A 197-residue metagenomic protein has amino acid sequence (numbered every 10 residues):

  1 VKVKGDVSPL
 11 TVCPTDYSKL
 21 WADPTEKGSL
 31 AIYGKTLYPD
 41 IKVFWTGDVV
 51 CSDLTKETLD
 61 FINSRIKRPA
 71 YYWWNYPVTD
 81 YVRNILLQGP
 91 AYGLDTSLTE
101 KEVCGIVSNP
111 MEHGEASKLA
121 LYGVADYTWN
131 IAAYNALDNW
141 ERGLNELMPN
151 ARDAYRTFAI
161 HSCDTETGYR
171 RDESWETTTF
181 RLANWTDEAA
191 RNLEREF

Functional and structural regions predicted by a protein language model:
V1-L137: Catalytic-core regions of glycoside hydrolase
A133-F197: C-terminal functional modules
